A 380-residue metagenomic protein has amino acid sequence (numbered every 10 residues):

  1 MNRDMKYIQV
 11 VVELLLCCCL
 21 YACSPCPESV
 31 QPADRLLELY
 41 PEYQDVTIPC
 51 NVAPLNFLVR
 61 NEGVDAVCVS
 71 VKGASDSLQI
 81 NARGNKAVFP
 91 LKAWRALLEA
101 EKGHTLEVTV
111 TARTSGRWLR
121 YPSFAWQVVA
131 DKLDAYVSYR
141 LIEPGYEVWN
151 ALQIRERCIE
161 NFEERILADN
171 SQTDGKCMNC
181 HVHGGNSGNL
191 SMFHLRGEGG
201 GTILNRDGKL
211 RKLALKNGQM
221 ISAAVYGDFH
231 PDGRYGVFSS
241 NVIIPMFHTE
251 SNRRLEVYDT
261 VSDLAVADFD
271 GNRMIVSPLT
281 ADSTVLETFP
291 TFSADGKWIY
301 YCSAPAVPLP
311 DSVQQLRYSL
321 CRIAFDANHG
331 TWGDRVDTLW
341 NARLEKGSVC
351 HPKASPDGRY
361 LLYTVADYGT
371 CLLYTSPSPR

Functional and structural regions predicted by a protein language model:
Y21-A22: C-terminal motif of bacterial Sec signal peptides marking the signal peptidase cleavage site
P32-E42, D76-A93, E160-K176, N205-A223 (+3 more regions): Multi-bladed beta-propeller domains
V129-K132, V182-L190, G227-Y235, T291-W298 (+1 more regions): Blade-terminus and WD-like Trp-Asp/Gly-His loop motifs, strongest in beta-propeller folds
S138-Y139, S191-F193, V237-S239, Y300-C302 (+1 more regions): Residue position within the beta-strands of beta-propeller blades
Y139-K212: Conserved, compact domain cores that house catalytic/ligand-binding motifs in diverse enzymes and effector modules
E147-N150, R196-E198, L255-V261, D311-Y318 (+1 more regions): Short, solvent-exposed loop/turn segments at conserved positions within beta-propeller repeat blades
Y374-P379: Conserved small/polar residues in nucleotide/adenosyl-binding loops
